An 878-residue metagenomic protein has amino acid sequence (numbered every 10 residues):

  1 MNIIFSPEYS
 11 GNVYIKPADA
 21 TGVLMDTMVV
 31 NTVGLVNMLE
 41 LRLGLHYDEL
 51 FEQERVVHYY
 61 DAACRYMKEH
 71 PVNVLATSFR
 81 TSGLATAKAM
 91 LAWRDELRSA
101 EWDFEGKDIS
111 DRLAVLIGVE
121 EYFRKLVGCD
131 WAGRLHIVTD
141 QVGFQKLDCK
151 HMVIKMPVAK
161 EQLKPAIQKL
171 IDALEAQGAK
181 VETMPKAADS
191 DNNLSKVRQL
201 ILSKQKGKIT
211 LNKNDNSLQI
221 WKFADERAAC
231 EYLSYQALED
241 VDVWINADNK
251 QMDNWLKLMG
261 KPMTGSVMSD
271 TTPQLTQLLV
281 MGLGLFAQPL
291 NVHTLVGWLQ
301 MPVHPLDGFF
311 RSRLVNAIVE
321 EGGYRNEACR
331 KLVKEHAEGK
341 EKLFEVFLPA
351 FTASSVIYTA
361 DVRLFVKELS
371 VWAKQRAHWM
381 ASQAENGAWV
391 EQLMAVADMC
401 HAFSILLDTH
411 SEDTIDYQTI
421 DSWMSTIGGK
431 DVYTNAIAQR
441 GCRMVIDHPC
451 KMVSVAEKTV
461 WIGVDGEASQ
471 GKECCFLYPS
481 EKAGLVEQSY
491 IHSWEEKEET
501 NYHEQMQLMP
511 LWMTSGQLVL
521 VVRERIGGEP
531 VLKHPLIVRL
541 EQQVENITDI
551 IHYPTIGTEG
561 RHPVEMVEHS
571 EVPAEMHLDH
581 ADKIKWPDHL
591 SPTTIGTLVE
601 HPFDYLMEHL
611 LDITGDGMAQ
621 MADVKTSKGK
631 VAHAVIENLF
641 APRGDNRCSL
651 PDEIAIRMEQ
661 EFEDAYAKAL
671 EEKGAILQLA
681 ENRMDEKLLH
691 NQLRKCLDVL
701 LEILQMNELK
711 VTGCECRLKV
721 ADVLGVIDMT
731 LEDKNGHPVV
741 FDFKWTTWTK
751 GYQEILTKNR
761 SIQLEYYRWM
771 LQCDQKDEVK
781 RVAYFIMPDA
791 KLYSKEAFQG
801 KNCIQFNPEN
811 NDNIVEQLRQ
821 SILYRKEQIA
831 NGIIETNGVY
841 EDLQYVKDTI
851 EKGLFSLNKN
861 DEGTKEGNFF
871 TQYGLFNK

Functional and structural regions predicted by a protein language model:
M1-N12, V142, N192-K261, G284-L290: Helicase P-loop NTPase motor core
F5-Y9, A18-D19, D26-L35, V153-A159 (+8 more regions): Conserved helicase core region in the C-terminal RecA-like lobe
Y9-C149, K160-P165, F309-E345: Basic/charged alpha-beta structural segments of nucleotide/phosphate-handling enzymes
A20-V29, G34-M38, L43-G44, S234-P349 (+1 more regions): ATPase/helicase motor core of nucleic-acid motors
K150-M152, K334-H448, A632, E637-K710 (+1 more regions): Accessory C-terminal helicase-associated subdomains
L218, T459, D465-H589, K795-Q844 (+2 more regions): Accessory/regulatory regions of helicases
L314-L332, E385-I547, W745-T747, G751-E754: Conserved C-terminal motor-coupling region of P-loop helicases
S570-K878: RecB-family 4Fe-4S metal-dependent nuclease core
